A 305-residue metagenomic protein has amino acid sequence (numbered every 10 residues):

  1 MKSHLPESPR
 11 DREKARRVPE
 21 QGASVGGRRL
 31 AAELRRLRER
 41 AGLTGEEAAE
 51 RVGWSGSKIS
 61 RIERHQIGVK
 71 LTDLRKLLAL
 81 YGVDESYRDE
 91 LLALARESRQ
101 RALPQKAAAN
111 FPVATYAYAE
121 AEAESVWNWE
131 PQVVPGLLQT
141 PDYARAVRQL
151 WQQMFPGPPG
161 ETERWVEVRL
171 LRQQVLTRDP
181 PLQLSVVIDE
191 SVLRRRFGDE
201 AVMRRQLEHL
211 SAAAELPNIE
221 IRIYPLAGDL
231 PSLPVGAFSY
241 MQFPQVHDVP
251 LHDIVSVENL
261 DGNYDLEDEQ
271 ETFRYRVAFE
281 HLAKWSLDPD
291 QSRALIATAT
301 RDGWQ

Functional and structural regions predicted by a protein language model:
K2-A32, R36, R40, G45-E50 (+4 more regions): Interdomain hinge/linker segments and adjacent boundary elements that couple functional modules
D199-Q305: C-terminal regulatory/effector modules of DNA-binding transcriptional regulators
